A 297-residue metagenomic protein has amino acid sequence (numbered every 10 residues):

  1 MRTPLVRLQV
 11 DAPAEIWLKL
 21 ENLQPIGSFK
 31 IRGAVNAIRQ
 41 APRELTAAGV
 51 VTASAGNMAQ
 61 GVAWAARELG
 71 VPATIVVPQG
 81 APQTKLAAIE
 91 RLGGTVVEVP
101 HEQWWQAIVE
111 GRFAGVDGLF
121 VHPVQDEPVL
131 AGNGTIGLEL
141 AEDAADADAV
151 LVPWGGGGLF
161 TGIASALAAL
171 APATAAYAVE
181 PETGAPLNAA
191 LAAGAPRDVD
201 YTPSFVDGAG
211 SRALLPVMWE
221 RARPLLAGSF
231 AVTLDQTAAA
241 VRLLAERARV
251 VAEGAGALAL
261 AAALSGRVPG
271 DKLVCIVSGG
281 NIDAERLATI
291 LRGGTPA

Functional and structural regions predicted by a protein language model:
M1-A297: PLP-dependent amino-acid enzyme catalytic core
